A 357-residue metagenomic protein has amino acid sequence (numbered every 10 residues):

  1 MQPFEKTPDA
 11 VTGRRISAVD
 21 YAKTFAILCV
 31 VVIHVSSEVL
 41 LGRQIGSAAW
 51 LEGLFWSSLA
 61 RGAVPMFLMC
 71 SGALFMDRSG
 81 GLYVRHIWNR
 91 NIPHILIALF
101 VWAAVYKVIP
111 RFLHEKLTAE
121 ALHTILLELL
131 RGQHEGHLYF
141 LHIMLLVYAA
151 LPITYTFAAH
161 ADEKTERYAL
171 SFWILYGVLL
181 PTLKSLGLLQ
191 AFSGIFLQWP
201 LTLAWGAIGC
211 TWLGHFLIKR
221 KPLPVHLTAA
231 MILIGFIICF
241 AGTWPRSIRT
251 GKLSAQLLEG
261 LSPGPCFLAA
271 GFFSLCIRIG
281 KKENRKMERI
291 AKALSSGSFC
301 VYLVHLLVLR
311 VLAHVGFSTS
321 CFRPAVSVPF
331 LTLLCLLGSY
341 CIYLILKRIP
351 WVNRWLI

Functional and structural regions predicted by a protein language model:
M1-Y176, M287, T319-I357: Membrane-cytosol interface segments of multi-pass membrane proteins, especially ER/Golgi lipid-handling enzymes
T7-D9, P222-R289: Alpha-helical transmembrane segments and terminal signal-anchor/GPI-anchor hydrophobic tails, characterized by long
L28-V35, A103-A104, S171-S185, L233-S247 (+2 more regions): Aromatic-anchored segments of alpha-helical transmembrane domains
G42-S47, T118-E120, T124, L186-I195 (+2 more regions): Membrane-interface helix termini and inter-helical loops of multi-pass transporters
L54-V64, L129-I143, K184-G209, F240-G271: Interfacial loop-to-helix transition and helix-capping segments at the boundaries of transmembrane helices
S71-F75, L146, A150-F157, G209-K221 (+3 more regions): Transmembrane alpha-helical segments
K164-R220, M231: Long hydrophobic alpha-helical segments that form multi-pass transmembrane helix bundles in integral membrane proteins
S247-L257, R285-M287, A291, R310-L331: Extracellular/periplasmic helix-loop-helix junctions in multi-pass membrane proteins
